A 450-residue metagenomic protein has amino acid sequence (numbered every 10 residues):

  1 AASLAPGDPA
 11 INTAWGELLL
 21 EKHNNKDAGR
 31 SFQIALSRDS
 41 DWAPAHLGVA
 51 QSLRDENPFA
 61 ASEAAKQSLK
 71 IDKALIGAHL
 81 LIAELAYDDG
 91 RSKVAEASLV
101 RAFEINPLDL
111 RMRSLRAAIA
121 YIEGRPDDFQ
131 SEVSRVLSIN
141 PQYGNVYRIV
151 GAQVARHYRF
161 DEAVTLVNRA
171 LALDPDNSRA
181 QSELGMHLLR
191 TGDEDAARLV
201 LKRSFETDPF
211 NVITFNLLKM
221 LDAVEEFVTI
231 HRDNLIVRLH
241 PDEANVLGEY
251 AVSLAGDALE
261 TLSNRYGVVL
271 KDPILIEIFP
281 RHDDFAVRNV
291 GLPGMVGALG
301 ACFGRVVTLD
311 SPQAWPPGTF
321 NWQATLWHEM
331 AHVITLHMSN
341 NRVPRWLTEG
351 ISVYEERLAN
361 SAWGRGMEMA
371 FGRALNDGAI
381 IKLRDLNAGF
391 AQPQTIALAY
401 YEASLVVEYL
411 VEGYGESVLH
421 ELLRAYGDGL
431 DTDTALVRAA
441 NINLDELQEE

Functional and structural regions predicted by a protein language model:
S3, K70, E104, S138 (+6 more regions): Juxtacatalytic substrate-recognition/specificity segment
P9-A10, A43-P44, I76-G77, L110-R111 (+3 more regions): Helix-start (N-cap) detector for alpha-helical repeat units in TPR-like alpha-solenoids, especially tetratricopeptide
E21-I34, R54-Q67, D88-R101, I122-R135 (+2 more regions): Structural signature of tandem alpha-helical TPR/SEL1-like repeats, specifically the intra-repeat loop/turn
Q51, A118-I122, S134, S138 (+1 more regions): Alpha-helical adaptor scaffolds
M186-L189, E194-V212, K219: TPR/TPR-like (Sel1-like) alpha-helical repeat modules
